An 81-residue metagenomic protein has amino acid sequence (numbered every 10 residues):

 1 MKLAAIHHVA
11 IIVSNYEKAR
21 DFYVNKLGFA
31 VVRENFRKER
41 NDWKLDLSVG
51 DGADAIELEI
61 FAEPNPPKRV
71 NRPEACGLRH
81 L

Functional and structural regions predicted by a protein language model:
M1-E17, L78-L81: N-terminal beta-strand motif that seeds the catalytic metal site of vicinal oxygen chelate
A5, W43, D54-I56, E74-R79: Residues that flank catalytic or metal-binding motifs in active/ligand-binding sites
H8-A10, E57-I60: Short acidic/polar alpha-helix capping motifs at helix-coil junctions
I12-A55: Core segments of cupin and vicinal oxygen chelate
L58-N65, V70-L81: Helix-adjacent hinge/juxtasegments
